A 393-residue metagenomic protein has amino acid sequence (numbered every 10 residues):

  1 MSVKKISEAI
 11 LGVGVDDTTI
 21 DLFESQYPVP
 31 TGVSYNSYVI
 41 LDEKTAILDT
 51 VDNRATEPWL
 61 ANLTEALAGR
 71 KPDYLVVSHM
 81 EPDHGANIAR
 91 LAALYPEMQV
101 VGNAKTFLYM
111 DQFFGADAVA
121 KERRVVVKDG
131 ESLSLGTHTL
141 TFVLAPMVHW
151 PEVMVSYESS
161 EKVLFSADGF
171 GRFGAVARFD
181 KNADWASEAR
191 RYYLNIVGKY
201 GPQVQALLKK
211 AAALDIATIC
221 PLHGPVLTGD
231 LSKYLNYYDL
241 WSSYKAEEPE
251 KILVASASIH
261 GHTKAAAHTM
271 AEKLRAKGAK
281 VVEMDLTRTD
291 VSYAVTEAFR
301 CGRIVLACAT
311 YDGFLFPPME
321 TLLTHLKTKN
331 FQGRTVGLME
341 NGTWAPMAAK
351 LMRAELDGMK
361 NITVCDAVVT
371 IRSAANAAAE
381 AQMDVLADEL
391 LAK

Functional and structural regions predicted by a protein language model:
V3-E65, V155-E158, K162-F165, T263: Conserved beta-strand hairpin/beta-sheet module of binuclear metal-dependent hydrolase folds, prominently
K4-E8, G102-V153, Y200-A206: Metallo-beta-lactamase
E43, R54-V101: Active-site metal-binding motif and surrounding structural segment of the metallo-beta-lactamase
L48-T50, P72-M80, Q99-N103, L164-D168 (+1 more regions): Active-site neighborhood of phospho(di)ester-bond hydrolases with catalytic His/Asp-centered motifs
N87, D290-A294: Short acidic active-site motifs
V176-D180, D184-I219, H223-V226, T269-M284 (+1 more regions): FMN-binding flavodoxin-like domain, especially the glycine-rich phosphate-binding loop
C220-E248: Short N-terminal or domain-adjacent regulatory/targeting segments
A255-K277: Short, charged N-terminal beta->alpha structural module
